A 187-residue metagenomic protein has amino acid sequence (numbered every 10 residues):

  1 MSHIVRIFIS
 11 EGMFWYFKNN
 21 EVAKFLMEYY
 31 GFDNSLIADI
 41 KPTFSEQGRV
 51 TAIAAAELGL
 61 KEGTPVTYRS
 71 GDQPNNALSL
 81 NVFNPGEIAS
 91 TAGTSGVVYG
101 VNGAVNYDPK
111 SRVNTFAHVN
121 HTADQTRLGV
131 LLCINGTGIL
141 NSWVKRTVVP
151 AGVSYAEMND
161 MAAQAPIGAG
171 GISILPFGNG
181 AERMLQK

Functional and structural regions predicted by a protein language model:
M1-H3, F8-G31, E46, A52-K187: Active-site core segments that coordinate phosphate-bearing ligands/cofactors across diverse enzyme families
N34: Divalent-metal (Mg2+/Mn2+/Ca2+)-assisted nucleotide/phosphate chemistry catalytic cores
K41-F44: Short beta->alpha junction loops
